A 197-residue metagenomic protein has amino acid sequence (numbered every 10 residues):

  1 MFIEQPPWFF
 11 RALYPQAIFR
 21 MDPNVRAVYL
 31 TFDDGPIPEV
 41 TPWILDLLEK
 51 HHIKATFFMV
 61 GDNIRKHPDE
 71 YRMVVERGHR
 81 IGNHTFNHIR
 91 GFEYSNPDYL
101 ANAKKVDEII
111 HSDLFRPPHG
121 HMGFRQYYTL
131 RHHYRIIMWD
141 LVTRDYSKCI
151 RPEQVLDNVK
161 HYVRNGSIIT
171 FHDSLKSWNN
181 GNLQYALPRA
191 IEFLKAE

Functional and structural regions predicted by a protein language model:
M1-T31, P36-H52, K66-D69, L187-E197: N-terminal pre-catalytic segment of deacetylase/amide-hydrolase enzymes
G35-E39, F58-H67, I89-P97, R116-G123 (+2 more regions): Acidic-and-aromatic substrate-binding clefts and catalytic sites of carbohydrate-active enzymes
T41-L45, H67-R72, R125-L130, P152: Distinct, well-ordered alpha-helical segments
L45-K54, H79-R80, F86-I89, N96-F124 (+3 more regions): CE4/NodB-like, metal-dependent polysaccharide N-deacetylase domain that modifies extracellular/periplasmic N-acetylated
K50-E76: A short, conserved beta-to-alpha structural element at the edge of catalytic cores that scaffolds binding
A55-F58, G82-N83, R135-L141: Short hydrophobic/aromatic-enriched beta-strand-loop microsegments
R72, N96-A103, R151-D157, L183-P188: Charged helix-capping and loop-helix junction motifs
H121, Y127-K160: His/Asp/Glu-enriched short active-site or ligand-binding loop at hydrolase and phosphoryl-transfer sites
